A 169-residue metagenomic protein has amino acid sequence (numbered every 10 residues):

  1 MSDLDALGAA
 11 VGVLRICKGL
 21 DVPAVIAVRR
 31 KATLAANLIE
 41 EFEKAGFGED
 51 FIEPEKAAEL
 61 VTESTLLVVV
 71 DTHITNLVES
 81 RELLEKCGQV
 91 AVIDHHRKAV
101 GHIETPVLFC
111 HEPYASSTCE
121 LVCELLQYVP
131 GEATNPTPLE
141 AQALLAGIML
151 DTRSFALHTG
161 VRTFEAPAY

Functional and structural regions predicted by a protein language model:
M1-E63: Anionic-ligand anchoring segments at beta-strand to alpha-helix junctions in alpha/beta enzyme folds, i.e., glycine
M1-S2, V11-V22, R97-Y169: A structured phosphate/pyrophosphate-recognition subdomain
L14, I39, S80-E82, P167-A168: Short amphipathic alpha-helical segments and helix-helix/interface helices
A24-I26, V90, L144: Hydrophobic/aromatic residues located in beta-strands of well-ordered beta-sheets within soluble catalytic
I26, N37, S80-R81, N135: A generic "cationic amphipathic patch" detector
R30-A36, P54-E59, I74-N76, G131-A133 (+1 more regions): Generic detector of short, locally flexible boundary/turn motifs and exposed helical patches
G46-L108: Active-site cofactor/cluster-binding pocket
